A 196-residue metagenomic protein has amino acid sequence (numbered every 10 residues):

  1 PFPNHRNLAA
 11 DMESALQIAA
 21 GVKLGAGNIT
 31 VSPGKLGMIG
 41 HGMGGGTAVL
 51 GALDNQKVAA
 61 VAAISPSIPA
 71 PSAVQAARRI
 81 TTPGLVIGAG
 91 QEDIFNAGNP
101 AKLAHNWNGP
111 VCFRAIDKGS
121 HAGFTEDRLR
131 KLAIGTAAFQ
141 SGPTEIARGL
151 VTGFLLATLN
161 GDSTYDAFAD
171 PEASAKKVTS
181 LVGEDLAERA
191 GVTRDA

Functional and structural regions predicted by a protein language model:
P1-H5, A59, V74, A137-S141: Second-shell loop/turn segments in exported
F2-H41, G46: Gly/Ser-rich "nucleophile elbow"/oxyanion-hole loop immediately N-terminal to the catalytic nucleophile in hydrolases
L36, A60, T82-L85: Ligand-binding pocket scaffold of soluble enzyme catalytic domains
T47-G51, S72: Hydrolases whose catalytic domains are alpha/beta-hydrolase-1, hotdog thioesterase, or metallo-beta-lactamase-like
K57-I68: A conserved short beta-strand
S67-T82: Flexible "cap/lid" loop of the alpha/beta hydrolase fold
R79-R148: Active-site-adjacent alpha-helix of alpha/beta-hydrolase-fold enzymes
D127-A196: Alpha/beta-hydrolase-fold serine-hydrolase catalytic core, especially in secreted/extracellular enzymes
